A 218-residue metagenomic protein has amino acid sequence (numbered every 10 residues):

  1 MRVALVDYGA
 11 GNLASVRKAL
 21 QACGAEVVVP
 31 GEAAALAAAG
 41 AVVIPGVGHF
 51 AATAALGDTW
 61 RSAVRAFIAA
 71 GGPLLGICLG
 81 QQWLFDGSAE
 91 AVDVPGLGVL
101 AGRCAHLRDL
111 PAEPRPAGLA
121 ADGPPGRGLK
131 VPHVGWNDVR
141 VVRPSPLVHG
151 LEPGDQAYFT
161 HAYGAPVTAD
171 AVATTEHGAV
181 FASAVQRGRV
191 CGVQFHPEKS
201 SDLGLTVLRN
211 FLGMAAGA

Functional and structural regions predicted by a protein language model:
M1-A4, R189: Extreme N-terminal starter segment of soluble prokaryotic enzymes
V3-A25, P197-E198: N-terminal beta1-alpha1 ligand-phosphate binding loop
A10, G46-G48: Short glycine-/small-residue-rich Rossmann-like dinucleotide-binding loops
E26, A41, P73-L75: Structural signature of beta-strand start/N-cap positions in the alpha/beta core of ABC transporter nucleotide-binding
V27-A39: Short acidic low-complexity segments
V43-P45, G192: Structural motif
G48-H133: Cysteine-nucleophile active-site neighborhood
A69, R103-A218: Amide-donor transfer/coupling interface in amidating biosynthetic enzymes
